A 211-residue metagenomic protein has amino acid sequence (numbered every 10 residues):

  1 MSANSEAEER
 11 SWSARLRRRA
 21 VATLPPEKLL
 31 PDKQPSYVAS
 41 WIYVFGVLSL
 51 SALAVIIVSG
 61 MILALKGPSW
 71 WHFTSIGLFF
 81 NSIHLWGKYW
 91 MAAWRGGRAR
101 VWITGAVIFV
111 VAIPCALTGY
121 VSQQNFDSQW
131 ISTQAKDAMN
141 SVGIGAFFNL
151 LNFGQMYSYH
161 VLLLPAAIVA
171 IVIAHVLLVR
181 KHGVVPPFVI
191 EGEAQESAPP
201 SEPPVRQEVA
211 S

Functional and structural regions predicted by a protein language model:
M1-S211: Membrane-embedded alpha-helical bundles that constitute the cytochrome b-like, heme-associated redox core of multi-pass
